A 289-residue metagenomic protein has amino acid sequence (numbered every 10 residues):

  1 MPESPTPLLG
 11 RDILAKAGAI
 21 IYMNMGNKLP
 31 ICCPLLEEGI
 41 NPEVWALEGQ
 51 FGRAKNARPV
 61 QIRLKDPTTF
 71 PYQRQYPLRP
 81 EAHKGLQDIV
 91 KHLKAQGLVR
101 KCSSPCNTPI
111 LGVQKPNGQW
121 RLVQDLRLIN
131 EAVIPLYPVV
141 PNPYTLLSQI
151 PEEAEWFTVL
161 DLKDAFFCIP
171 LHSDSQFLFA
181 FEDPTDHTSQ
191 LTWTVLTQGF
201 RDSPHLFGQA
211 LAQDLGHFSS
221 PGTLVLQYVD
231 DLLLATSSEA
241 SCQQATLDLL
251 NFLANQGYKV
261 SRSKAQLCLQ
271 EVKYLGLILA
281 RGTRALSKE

Functional and structural regions predicted by a protein language model:
M1-P59, L136, H172: Aspartic protease core domain of the pepsin/retropepsin superfamily
G10, L14, G26, T192 (+1 more regions): A conserved non-catalytic segment of reverse transcriptases and RNA-directed RNA polymerases corresponding to the late
G10, N41, I62, L93 (+11 more regions): Mobile genetic element proteins and their domesticated derivatives, centered on retroelements and DNA transposons
C33-V140, D186-S189, G222-D231, A235-S237 (+1 more regions): Reverse-transcribing Pol proteins
A82-L86, V139, V159, S203-F207 (+2 more regions): Hydrophobic (often cysteine-bearing) scaffold residues that line and stabilize catalytic clefts of nucleotide/cofactor
K84, E155, F166, T188-G222: Conserved pre-motif C helix in the palm subdomain of viral-like polymerases
Q114-P116, I129-L136, F167-D174, S220-Q256 (+2 more regions): Catalytic palm subdomain of template-directed nucleic-acid polymerases, centered on the conserved carboxylate motif
P116-N130, L146-C168, A285-L286: Conserved catalytic palm subdomain of right-hand nucleotidyl-transferase polymerases, strongest for RNA-directed enzymes
